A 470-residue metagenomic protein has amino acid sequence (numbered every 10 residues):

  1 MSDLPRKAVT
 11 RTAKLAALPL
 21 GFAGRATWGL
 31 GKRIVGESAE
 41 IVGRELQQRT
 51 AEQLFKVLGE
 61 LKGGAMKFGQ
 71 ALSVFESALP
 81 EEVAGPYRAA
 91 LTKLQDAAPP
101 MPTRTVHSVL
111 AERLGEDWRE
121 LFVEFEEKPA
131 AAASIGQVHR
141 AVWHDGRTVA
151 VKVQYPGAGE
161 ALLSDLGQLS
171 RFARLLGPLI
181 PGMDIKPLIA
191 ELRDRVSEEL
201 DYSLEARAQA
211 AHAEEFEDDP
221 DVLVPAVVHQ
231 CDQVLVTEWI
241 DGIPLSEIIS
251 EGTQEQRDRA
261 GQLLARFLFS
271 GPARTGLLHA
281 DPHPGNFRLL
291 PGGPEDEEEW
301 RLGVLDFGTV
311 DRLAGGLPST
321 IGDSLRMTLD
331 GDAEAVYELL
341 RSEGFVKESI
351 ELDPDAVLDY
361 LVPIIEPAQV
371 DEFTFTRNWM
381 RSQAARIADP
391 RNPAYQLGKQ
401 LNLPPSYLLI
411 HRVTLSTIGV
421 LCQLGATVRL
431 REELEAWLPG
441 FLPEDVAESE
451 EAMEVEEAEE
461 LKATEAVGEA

Functional and structural regions predicted by a protein language model:
M1-F269, L289-G315, R326, E334 (+1 more regions): Broad phosphate/nucleotide-binding scaffolds in NTP-utilizing and phosphate-metabolizing enzymes
S270-L277: Protein kinase catalytic-loop region centered on the HRD/HxD motif
L277-P284: Catalytic-loop of the protein kinase fold
P318: Short adenine-binding "F-helix/F-box" segment of the Bergerat
I321-D323: Short amphipathic alpha-helical recognition elements used for nucleic-acid or partner binding across transcription
